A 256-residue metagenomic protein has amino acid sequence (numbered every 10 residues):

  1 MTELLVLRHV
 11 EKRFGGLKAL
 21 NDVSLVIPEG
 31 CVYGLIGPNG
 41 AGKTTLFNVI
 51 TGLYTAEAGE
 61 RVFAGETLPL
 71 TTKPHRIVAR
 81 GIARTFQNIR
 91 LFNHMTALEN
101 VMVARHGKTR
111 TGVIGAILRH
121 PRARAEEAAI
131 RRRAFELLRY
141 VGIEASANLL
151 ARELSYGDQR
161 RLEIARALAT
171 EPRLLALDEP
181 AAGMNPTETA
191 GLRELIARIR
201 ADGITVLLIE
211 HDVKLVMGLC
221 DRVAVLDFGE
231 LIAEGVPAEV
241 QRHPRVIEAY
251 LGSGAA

Functional and structural regions predicted by a protein language model:
T2-A256: Glycine-rich phosphate-binding loops of nucleotide-dependent enzymes
